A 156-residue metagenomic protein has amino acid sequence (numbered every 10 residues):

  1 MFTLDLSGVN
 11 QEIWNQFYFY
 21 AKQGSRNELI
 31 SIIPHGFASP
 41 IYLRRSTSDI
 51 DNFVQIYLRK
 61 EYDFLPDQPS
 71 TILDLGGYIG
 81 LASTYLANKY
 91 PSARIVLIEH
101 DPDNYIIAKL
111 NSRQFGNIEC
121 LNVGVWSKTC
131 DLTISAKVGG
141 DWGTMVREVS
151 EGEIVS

Functional and structural regions predicted by a protein language model:
M1-S156: Phosphate/nucleotide-binding beta-alpha loop and adjacent structural elements of enzyme active sites
